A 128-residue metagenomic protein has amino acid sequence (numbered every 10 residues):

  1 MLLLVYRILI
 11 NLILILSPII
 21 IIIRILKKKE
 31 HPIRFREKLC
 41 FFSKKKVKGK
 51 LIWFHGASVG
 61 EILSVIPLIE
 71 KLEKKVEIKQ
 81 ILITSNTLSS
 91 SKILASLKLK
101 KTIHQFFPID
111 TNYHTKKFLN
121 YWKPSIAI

Functional and structural regions predicted by a protein language model:
L2-L9, I13-I23: Membrane-interacting alpha-helical segments
P18-I128: Active-site and donor-binding regions of nucleotide-sugar-utilizing enzymes
